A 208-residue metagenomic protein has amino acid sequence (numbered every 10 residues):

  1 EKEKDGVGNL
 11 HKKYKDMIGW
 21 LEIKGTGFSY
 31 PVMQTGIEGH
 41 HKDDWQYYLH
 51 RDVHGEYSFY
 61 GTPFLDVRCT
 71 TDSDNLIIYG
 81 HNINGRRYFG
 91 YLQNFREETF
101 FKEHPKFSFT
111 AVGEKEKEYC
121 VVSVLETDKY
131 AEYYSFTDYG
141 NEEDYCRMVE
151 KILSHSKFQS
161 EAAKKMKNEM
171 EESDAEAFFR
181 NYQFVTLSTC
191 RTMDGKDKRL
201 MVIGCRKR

Functional and structural regions predicted by a protein language model:
E1-R208: Solvent-exposed, non-transmembrane regions of membrane-associated and secreted proteins
